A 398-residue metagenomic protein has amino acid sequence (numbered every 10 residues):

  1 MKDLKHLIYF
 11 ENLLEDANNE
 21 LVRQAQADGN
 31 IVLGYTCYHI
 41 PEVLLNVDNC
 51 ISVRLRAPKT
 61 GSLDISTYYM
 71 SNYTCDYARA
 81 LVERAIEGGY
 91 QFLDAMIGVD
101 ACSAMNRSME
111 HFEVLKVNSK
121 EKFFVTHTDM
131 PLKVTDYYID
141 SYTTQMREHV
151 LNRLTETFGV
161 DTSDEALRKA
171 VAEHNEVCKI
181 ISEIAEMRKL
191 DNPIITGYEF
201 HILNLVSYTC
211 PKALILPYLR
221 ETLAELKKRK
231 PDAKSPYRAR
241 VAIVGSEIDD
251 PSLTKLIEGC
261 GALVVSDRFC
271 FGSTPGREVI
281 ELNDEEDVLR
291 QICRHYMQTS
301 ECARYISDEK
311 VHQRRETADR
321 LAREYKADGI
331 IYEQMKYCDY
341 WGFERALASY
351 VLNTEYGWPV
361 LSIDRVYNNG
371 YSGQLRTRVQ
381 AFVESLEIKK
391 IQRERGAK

Functional and structural regions predicted by a protein language model:
M1-I31, T143, V150-V279, S307: A charged, amphipathic alpha-helical module
K2, A346-K398: Peripheral docking tails and interdomain loops at the edges of cofactor- or intermediate-handling domains
A27, Y38-H39, V43-R56, G245-K310 (+1 more regions): Redox- and metal-dependent alpha/beta enzyme cores, enriched for Fe-S-associated oxidoreductases and cofactor-handling
G34, H39-G89, L93-D94, D100 (+1 more regions): An N-terminal, globular interaction/scaffold subdomain
A80-R153: Acidic/His-rich segments in extracytoplasmic proteins that coordinate ligands and/or metal ions
A85, E309-K326, E344-L347: A short, acidic, amphipathic alpha-helical segment used as a generic capping/interface helix at domain edges
A104-S108, C338-E344: Glycine/threonine-rich flexible loop motifs
